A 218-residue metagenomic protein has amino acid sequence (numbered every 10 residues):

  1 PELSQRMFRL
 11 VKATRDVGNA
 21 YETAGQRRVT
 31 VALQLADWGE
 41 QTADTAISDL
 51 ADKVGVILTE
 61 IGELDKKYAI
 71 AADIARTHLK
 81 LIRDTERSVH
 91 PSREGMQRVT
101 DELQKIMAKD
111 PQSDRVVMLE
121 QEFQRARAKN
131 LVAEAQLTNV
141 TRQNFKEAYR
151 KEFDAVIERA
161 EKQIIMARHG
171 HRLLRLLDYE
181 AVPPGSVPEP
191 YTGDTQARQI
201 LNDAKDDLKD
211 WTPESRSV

Functional and structural regions predicted by a protein language model:
P1-T45: Leu/Val/Ala/Ile-rich N-terminal alpha-helices, chiefly Sec-type signal peptides and the beginnings
L10, V116-L119, F123, A197 (+1 more regions): Hydrophobic packing residues in well-ordered alpha-helices of helical domains and bundles
L10, V17, A24, V31 (+5 more regions): Amphipathic alpha-helices that form helix-helix packing interfaces
Q34-R150, E161, L176-Y179, P183: Electropositive, elongated alpha-helical scaffolds characteristic of BAR/F-BAR
Q143-V218: Membrane-associated scaffolding surfaces of BAR-superfamily helical dimers
